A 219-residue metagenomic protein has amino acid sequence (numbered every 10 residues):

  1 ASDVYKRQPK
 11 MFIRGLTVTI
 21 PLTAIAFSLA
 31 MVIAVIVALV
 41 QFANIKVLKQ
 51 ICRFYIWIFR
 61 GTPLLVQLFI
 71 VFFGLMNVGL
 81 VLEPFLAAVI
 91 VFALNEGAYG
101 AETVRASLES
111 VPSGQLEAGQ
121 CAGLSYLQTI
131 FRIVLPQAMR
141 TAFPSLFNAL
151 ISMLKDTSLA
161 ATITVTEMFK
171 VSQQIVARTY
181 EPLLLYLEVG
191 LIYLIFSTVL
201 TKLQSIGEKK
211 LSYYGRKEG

Functional and structural regions predicted by a protein language model:
S2-G219: Transmembrane alpha-helices and adjacent helix-loop boundaries
